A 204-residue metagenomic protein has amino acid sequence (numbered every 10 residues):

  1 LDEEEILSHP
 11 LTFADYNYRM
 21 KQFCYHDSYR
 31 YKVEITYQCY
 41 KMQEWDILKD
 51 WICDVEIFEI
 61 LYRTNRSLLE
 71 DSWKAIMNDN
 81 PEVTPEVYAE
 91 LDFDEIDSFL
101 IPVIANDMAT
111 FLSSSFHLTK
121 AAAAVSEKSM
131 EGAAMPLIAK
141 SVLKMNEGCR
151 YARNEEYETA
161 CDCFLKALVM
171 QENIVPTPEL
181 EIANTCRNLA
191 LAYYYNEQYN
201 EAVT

Functional and structural regions predicted by a protein language model:
D2-T204: Leucine-rich, hydrophobic repeat-scaffold detector
